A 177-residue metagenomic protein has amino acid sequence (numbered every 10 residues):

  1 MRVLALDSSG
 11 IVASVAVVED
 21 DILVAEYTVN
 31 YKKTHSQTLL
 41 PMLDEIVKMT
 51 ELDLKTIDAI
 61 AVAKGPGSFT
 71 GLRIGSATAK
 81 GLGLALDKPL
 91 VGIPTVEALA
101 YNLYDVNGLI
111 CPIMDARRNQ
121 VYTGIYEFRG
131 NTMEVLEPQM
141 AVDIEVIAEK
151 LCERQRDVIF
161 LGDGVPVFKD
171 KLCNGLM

Functional and structural regions predicted by a protein language model:
M1-K64: N-terminal beta-alpha supersecondary unit
V3-A5, A61, G71, I110-I113: Short glycine-aspartate micro-motif
I22, S68, N131-E134: Residue-level signal for well-ordered, solvent-exposed loop/turn and beta-edge residues enriched in charged/polar side
S36, L40-L43, A79, V96 (+1 more regions): A general structural signal for well-ordered alpha-helical segments in protein cores
K48-E51, L84, Y104-D105, C152: Residue-level signal for alpha-helix termini/capping positions
A61-T95: DPxDG-like acidic metal-binding loop motif
P89-M177: Surface "functional belts" at beta-alpha junctions
